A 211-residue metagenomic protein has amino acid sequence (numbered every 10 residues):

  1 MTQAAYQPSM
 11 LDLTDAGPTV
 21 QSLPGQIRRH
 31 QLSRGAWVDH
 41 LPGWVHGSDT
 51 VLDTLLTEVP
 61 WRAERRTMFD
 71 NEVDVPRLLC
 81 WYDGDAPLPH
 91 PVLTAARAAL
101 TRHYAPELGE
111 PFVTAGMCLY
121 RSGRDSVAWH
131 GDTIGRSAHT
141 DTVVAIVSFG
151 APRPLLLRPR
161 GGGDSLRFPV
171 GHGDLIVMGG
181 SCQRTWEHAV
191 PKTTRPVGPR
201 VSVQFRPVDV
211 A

Functional and structural regions predicted by a protein language model:
M1-A211: Non-heme Fe(II) oxygenase metal-center motifs and adjacent flexible, charged/small-residue loops
